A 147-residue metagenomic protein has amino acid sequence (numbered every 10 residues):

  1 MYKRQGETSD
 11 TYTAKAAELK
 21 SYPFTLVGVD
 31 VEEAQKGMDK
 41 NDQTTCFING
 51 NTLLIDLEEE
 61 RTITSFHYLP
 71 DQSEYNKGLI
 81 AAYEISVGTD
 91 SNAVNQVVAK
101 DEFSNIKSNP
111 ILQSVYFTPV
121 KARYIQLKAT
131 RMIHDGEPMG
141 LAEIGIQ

Functional and structural regions predicted by a protein language model:
M1-Q5: Conserved small/polar residues in nucleotide/adenosyl-binding loops
Y12-K15, E32, S91, V97 (+1 more regions): N-terminal cationic amphipathic segment used for targeting or macromolecule association
T13-D39, T45-C46: Glycan-recognition and processing domains
M38-N95, I111-Q147: Aromatic, loop-rich ligand-recognition surfaces of beta-strand-rich domains
Q96-N105: Solvent-exposed serine/threonine-rich low-complexity stretches and specific carbohydrate-binding patches
I106-P110: Short glycine-/Asp-/Thr-/Trp-enriched loop segments that recur within the blades of beta-propeller repeat domains
